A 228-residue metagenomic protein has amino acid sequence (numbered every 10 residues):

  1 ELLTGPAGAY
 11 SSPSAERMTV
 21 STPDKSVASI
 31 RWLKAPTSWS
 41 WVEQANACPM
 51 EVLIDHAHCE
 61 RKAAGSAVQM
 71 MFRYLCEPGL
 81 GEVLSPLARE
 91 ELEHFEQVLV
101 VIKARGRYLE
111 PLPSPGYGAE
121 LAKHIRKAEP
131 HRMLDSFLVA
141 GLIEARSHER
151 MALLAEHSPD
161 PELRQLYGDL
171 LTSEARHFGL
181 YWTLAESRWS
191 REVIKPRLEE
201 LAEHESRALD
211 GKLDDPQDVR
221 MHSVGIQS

Functional and structural regions predicted by a protein language model:
E1-T19: N-terminal amphipathic/basic-hydrophobic helices that include classical n-h-c signal peptides and signal-anchor
T19-S228: Non-heme di-metal
